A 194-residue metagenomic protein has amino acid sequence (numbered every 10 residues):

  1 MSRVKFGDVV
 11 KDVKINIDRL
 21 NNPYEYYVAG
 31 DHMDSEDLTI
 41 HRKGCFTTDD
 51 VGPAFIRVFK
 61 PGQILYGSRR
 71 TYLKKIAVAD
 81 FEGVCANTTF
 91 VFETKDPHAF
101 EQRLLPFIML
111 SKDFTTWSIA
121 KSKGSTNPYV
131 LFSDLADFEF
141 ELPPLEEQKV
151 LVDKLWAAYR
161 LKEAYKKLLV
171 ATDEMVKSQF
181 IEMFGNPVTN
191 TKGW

Functional and structural regions predicted by a protein language model:
M1-R19, D137-D153, L168-W194: Non-catalytic DNA-recognition/assembly elements of restriction-modification systems
G7-R19, V28-P61: Sequence-specific dsDNA recognition surfaces
R19-Y27, A120-K121, K192-G193: Short coil/turn segments at secondary-structure boundaries
A29-C45, I64-T88, T116-A120: Short, ligand-facing micro-motifs at secondary-structure edges
F55-R57, P61-L110: A short beta-sheet element
R69, G83-F90, K123-E146: A short glycine-rich beta-alpha junction/loop motif
A158-Y165, L169-T172: Amphipathic alpha-helical coiled-coil segments
